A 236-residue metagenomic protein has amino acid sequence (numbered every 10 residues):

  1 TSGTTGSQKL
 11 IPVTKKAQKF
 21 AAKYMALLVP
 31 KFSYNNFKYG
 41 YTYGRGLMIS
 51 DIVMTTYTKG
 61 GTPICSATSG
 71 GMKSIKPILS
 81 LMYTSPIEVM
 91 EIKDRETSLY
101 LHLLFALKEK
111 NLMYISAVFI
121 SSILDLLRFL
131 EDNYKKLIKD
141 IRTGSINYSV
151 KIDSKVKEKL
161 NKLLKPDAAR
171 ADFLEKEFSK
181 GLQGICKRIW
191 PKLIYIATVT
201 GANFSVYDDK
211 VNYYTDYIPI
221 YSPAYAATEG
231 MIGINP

Functional and structural regions predicted by a protein language model:
T1: Phosphate/ribose-recognition catalytic cores of enzymes acting on nucleotide-derived substrates
T4-P236: Active-site phosphate/ATP/adenylate-binding loop shared across adenylate-forming ligases
